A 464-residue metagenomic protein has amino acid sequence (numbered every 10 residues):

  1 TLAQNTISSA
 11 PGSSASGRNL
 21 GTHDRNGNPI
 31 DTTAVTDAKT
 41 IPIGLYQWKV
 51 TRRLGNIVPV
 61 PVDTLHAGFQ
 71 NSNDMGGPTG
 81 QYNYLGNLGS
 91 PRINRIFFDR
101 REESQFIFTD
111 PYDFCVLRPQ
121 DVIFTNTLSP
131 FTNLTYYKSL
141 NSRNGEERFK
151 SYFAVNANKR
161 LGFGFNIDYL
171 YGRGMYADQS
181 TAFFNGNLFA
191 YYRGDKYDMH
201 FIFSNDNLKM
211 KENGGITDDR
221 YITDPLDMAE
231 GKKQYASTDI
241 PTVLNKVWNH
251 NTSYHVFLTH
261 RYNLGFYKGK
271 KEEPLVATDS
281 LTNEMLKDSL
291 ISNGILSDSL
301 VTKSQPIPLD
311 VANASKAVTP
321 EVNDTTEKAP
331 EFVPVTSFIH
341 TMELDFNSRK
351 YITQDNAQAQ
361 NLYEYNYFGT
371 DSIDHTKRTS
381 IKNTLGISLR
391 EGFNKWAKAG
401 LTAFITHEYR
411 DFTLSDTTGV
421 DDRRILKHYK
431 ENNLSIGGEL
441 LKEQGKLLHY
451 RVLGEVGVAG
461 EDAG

Functional and structural regions predicted by a protein language model:
L2-G68, G269-E327: Sec-dependent signal peptide cleavage junction
Q4-T6, P11-R25, N158-R160, F165-K196: Conserved, well-structured beta-alpha core segment at the onset of a catalytic domain
S14-L128: Acidic, small-polar-rich N-terminal luminal/periplasmic segments of exported/outer-membrane proteins
Q81-Y84, G174-F183, F189-Y254, G464: Outer-membrane beta-barrel translocator/channel fold
Q105-I107, I123-F124, L128-F153, G174-M175: Short strand-turn segments of transmembrane beta-barrel domains in outer membranes, especially the first one or two
P119-I123, E147-L161, F184-G194, G386-L389 (+2 more regions): Feature captures outer-membrane beta-barrel proteins of Gram-negative bacteria and organelles
S129, F203-S204, I240-I291, S297-S299 (+1 more regions): Exposed, low-structure sequence patches enriched in small/polar residues
P130-L140, F163-M175, L447-G460: Transmembrane beta-strand segments that form the barrel wall of outer-membrane beta-barrel proteins
